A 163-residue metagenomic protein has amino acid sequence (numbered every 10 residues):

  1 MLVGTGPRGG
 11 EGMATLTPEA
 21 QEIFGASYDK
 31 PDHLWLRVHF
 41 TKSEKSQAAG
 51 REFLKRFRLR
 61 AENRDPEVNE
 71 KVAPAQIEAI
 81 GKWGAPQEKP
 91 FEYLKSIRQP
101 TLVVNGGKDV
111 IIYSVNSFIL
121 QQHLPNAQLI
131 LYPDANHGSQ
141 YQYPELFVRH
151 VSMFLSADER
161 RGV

Functional and structural regions predicted by a protein language model:
M1-K30: Flexible "cap/lid" loop of the alpha/beta hydrolase fold
G4-G6, G107, P133: Nucleotide-sugar donor-binding loop of glycosyltransferases
H33-Q87, Y93: Conserved alpha/beta-hydrolase catalytic His-Asp/Glu region
I97, V103-N105: Short beta-strand/loop motif that positions the catalytic acidic residue of the alpha/beta-hydrolase fold
R98-Q99, N126: Active-site acidic short loop of glycosyltransferases
V110-N116: Conserved alpha/beta-hydrolase "acid-adjacent" motif
F118-I119, E145: Active-site phosphate/pyrophosphate- and oxyanion-stabilizing loops and adjacent acidic/basic residues in soluble
N126-V163: Catalytic active-site module of serine/aspartate enzymes centered on a nucleophile-bearing elbow/loop
